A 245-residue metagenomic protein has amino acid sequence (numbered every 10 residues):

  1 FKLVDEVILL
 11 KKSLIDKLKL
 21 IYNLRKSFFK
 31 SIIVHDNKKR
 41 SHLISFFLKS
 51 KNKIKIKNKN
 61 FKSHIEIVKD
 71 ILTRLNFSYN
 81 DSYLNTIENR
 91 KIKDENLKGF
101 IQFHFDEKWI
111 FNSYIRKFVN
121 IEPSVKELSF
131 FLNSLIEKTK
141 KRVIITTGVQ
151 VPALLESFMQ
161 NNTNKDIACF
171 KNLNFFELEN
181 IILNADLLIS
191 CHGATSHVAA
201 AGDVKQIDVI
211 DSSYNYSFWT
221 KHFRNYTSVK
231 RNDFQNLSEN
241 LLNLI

Functional and structural regions predicted by a protein language model:
F1-I245: Catalytic machinery of carbohydrate-active enzymes, primarily nucleotide-sugar-dependent glycosyltransferases
